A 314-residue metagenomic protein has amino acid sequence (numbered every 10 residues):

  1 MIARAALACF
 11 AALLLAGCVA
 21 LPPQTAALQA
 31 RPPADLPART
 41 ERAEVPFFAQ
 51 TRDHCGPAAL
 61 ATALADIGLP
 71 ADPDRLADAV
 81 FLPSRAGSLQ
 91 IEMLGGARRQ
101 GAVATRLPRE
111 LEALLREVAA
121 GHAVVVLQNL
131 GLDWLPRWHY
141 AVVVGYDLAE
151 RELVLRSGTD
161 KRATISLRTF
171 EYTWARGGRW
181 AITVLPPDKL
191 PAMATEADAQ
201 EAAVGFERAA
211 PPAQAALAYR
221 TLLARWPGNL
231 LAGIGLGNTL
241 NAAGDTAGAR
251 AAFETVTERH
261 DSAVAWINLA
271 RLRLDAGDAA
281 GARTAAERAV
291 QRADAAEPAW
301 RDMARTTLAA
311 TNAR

Functional and structural regions predicted by a protein language model:
L14-G17: C-terminal motif of bacterial Sec signal peptides marking the signal peptidase cleavage site
V19-A27, A149-G235, N241: Noncatalytic regulatory segments and standalone regulatory/sensor domains
V19-E110, L114, A120, D188-K189 (+7 more regions): Cysteine-nucleophile protease catalytic domains, especially the papain-like/related folds used in DUB/UBL proteases
V103, L107-R156: Active-site-adjacent substructure of cysteine-protease-like catalytic cores
A232, A265-W266, A299-W300: TPR alpha-solenoid repeat register
G235, N268, D302-M303, T307: Canonical tetratricopeptide repeat
